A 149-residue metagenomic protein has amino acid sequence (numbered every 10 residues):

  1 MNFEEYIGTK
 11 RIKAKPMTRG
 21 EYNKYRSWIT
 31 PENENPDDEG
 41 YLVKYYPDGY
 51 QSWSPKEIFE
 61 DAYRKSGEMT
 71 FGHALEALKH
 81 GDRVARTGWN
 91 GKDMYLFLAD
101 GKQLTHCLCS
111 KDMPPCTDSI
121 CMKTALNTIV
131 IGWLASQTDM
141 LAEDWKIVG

Functional and structural regions predicted by a protein language model:
M1-D93, D100-K111, L141-A142, I147-G149: Motif-centric detector for short Cys/His coordination patterns
S110-L141: Acidic, glycine/polar-enriched metal-coordinating patches/loops that mediate binding to polyanionic ligands
